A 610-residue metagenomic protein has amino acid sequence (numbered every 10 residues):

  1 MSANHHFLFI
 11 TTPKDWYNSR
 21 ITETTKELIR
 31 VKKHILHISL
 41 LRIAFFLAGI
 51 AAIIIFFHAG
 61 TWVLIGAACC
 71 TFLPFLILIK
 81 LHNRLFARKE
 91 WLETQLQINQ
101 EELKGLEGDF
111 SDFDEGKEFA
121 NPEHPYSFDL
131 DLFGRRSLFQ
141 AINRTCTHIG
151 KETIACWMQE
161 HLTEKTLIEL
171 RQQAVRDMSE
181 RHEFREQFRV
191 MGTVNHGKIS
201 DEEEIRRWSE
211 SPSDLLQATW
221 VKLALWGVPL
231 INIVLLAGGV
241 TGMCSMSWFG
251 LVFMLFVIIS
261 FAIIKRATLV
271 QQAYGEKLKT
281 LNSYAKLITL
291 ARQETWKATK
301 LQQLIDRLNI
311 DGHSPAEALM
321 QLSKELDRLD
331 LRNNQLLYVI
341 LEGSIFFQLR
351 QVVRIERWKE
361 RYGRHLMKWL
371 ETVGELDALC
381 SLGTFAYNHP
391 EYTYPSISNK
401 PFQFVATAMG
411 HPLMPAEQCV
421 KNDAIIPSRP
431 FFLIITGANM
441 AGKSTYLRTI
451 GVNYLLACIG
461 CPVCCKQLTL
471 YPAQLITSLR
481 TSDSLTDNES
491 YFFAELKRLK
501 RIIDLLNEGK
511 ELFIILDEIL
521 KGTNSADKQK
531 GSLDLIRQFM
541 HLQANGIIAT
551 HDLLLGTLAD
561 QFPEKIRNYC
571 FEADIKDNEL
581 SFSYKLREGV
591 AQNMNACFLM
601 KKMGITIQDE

Functional and structural regions predicted by a protein language model:
M1-S2, I547: A composition/secondary-structure signal for short, hydrophobic, low-basic-content segments with alpha-helix propensity
S2-A438, T445-L475, K497-R498: Alpha-helical coupling/stalk and coiled-coil linker elements that connect catalytic or binding modules and transmit
I263, L382, N388-E610: ATPase nucleotide-binding head domains, primarily ABC-like/P-loop NTPase cores
